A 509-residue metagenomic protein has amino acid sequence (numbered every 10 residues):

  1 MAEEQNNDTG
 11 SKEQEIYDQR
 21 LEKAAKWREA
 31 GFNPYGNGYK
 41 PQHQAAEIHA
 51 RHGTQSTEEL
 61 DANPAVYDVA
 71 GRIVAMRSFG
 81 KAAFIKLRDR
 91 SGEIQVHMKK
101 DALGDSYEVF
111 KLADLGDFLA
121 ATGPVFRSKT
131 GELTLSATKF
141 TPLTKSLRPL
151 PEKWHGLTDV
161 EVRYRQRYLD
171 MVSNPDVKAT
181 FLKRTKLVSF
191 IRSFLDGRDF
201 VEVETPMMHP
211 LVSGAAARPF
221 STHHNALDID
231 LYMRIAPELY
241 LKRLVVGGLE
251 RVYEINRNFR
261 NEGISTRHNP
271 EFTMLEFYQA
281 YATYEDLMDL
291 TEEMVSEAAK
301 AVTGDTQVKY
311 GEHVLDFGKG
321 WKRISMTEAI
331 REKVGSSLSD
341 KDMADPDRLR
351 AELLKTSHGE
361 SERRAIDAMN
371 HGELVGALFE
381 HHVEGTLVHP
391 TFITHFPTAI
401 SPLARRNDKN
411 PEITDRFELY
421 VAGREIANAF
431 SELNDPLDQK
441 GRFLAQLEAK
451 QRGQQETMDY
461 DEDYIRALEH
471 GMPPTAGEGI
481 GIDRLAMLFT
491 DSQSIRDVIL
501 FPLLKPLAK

Functional and structural regions predicted by a protein language model:
M1-E13, A45-I48, H224-L227, L403-N407 (+1 more regions): A short, flexible low-complexity segment enriched in Lys/Arg and Gly/Pro that occurs in N-terminal basic tails
A2-E3, T9, L21-A30, P34-D286 (+3 more regions): Class II aminoacyl-tRNA synthetase-like tRNA-binding/catalytic domains
Y35-P41, D61-A65, L150-K153, R184 (+9 more regions): Short coil/turn segments at secondary-structure boundaries
F140, L195, D199, A329 (+2 more regions): Conserved hydrophobic/aromatic pocket- or pore-lining residues that grip, position, or stack substrates in active sites
S213-P219, E297-G423, A445-P474: Metal-assisted phosphate- and nucleotidyl-transfer catalytic regions
M233-A236, G247-N258, N269-M274, Q279-T283 (+2 more regions): TRNA-recognition modules of translation machinery and tRNA-sensing kinases, especially anticodon-binding
M288-E292, S296-K300: M16/insulysin-pitrilysin zinc metalloprotease superfamily fold
